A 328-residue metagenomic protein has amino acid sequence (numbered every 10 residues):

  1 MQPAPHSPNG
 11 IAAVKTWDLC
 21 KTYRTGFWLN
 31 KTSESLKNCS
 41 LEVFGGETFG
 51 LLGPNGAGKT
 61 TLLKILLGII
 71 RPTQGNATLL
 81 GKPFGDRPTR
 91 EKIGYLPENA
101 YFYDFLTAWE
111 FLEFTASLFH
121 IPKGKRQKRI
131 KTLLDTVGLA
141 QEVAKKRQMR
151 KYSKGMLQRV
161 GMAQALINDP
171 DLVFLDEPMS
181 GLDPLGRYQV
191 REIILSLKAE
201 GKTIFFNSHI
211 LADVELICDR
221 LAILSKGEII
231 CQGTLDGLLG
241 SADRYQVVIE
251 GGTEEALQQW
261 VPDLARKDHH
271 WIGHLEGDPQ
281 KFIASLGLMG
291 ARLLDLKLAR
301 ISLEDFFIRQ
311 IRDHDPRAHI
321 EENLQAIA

Functional and structural regions predicted by a protein language model:
M1-T25, L29-T32, D313-A328: ABC-family P-loop ATPase nucleotide-binding domain
Q2-A4, D278-A328: C-terminal coupling/interaction segments
I11-V14, K21-S225, C231: ABC transporter nucleotide-binding domains
W17, F44, V248-E250, H274-E276 (+1 more regions): A structural detector for beta-sheet-dominated domains
P88, L239-A242, L286, I311: Short, flexible helix/strand-to-coil boundary loops that buttress conserved ligand/catalytic motifs in alpha/beta
S117-H120, D243, R312-P316: Non-catalytic alpha-helical coupling and interface elements of nucleotide-dependent molecular machines and regulators
R191-E276: ABC transporter nucleotide-binding domain
